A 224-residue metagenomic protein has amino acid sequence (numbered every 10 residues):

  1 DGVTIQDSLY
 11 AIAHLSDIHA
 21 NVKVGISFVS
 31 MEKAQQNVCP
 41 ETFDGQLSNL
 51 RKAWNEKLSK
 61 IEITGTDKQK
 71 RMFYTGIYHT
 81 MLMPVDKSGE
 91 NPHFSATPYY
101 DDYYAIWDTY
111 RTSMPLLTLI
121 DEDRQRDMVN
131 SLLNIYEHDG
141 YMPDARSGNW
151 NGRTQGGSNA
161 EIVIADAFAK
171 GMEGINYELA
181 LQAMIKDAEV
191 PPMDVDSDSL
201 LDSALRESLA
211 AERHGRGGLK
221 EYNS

Functional and structural regions predicted by a protein language model:
D1-D102, N134, E173-E189: Acidic/polar, glycine-enriched structural segments that form the non-catalytic walls/loops of the carbohydrate-binding
A105-T109, S113-S224: Aromatic-rich carbohydrate-recognition surfaces in CAZymes
